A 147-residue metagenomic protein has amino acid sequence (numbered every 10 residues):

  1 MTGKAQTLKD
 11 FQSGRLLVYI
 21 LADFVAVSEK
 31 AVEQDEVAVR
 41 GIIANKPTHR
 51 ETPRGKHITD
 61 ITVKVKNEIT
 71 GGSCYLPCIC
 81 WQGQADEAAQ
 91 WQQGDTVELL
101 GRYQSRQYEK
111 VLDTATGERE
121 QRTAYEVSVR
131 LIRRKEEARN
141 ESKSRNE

Functional and structural regions predicted by a protein language model:
M1-E147: Single-stranded nucleic acid-binding surfaces, predominantly the OB-fold ssDNA-binding core
